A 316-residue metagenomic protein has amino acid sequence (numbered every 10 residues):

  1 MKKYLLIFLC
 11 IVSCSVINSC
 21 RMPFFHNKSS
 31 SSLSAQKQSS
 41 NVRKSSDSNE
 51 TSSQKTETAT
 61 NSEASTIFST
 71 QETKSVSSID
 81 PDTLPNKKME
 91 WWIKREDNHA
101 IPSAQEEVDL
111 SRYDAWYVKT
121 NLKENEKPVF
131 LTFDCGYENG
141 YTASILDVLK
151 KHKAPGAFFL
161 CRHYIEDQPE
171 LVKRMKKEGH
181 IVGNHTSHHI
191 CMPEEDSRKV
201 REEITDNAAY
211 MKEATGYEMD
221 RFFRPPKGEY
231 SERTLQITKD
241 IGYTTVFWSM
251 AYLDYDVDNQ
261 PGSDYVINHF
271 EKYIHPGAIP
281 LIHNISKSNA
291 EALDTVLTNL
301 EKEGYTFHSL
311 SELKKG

Functional and structural regions predicted by a protein language model:
K2-F25: Sec-dependent N-terminal signal peptides of Gram-positive bacterial secreted proteins and lipoproteins
C14-S15, L146, S197, T295: Hydrophobic alpha-helical membrane context
C20-T132, E138-S144, K151, E303-G316: N-terminal pre-catalytic segment of deacetylase/amide-hydrolase enzymes
E126-V129, N139-A143, K150-L281, I285: Metal-dependent polysaccharide deacetylase catalytic core of the NodB/CE4 family, i.e., the active-site-bearing domain
I274-S311: Catalytic grooves of carbohydrate-active enzymes
